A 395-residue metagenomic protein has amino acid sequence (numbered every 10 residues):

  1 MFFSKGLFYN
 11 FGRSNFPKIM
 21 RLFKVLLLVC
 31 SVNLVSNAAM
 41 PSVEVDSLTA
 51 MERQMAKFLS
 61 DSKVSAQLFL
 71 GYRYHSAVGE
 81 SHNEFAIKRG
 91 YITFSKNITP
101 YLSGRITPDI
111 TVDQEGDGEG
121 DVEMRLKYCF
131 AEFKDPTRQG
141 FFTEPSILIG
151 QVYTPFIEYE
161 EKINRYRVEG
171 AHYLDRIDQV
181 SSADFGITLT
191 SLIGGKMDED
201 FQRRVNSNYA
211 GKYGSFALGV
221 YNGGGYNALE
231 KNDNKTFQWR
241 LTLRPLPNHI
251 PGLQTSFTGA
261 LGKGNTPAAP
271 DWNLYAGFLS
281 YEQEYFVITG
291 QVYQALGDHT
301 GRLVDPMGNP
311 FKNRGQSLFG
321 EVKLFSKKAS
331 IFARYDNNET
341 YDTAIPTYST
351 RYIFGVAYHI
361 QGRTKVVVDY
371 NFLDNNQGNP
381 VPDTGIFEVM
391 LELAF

Functional and structural regions predicted by a protein language model:
M1-P41: Bacterial Sec-dependent N-terminal signal peptides
F23, S31-H75, K134, F395: N-terminal periplasmic/intermembrane-space "pro-region" immediately following the signal or transit peptide
E44, N234, T242-Y341: Detector for outer-membrane/organellar transmembrane beta-barrel domains, recognizing the amphipathic beta-strand
Q54-G223, K231-Q238, T242-H249, S317-K323 (+2 more regions): Outer membrane beta-barrel
H75-G79, E115-G118, F156-E161, D200 (+5 more regions): Outer-membrane beta-barrel proteins
G79-A86, G118-L126, I177-S181, L229-N234 (+4 more regions): Replace "Gram-negative outer membrane beta-barrel proteins" with "bacterial and organellar outer membrane beta-barrel
E321-N376: C-terminal hydrophobic structural anchor segments that stabilize assembly/packing rather than catalytic chemistry
D383-F395: Outer-membrane beta-barrel "beta-signal"
